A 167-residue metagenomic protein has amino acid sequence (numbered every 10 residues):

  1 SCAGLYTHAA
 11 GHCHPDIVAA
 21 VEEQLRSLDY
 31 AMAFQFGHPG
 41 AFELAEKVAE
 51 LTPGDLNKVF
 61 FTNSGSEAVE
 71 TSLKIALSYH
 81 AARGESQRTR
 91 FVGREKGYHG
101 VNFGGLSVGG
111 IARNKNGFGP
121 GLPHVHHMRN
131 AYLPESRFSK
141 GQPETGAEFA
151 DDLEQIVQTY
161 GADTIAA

Functional and structural regions predicted by a protein language model:
S1-C2, R94: A secondary-structure boundary/capping signal
A3-G4, L133: Residue-level signature for short turns and capping positions that connect secondary-structure elements
G4-Q35, E43-N63: Glycine-rich phosphate-binding segment of PLP-dependent enzymes
Q35-F36, E144: Alpha-helix capping and helix-loop boundary segments enriched in small/acidic/polar residues
E46-A166: PLP-dependent aspartate aminotransferase-fold enzymes
